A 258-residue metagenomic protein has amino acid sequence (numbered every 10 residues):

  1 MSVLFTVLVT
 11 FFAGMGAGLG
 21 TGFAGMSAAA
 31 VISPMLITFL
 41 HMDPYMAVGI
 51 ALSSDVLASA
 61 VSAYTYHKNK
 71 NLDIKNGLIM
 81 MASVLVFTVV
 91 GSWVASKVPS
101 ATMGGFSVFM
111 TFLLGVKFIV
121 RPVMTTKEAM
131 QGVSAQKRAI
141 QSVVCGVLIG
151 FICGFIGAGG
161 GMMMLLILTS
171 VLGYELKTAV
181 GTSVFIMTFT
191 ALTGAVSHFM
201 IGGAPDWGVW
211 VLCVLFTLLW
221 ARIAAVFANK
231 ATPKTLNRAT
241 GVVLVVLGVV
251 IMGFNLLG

Functional and structural regions predicted by a protein language model:
M1-L19, V31-F39, P44, T65-F151 (+2 more regions): Juxtamembrane transmembrane-helix boundary motif
M1-T6, T10, S53-Y64, G159-L168: Hydrophobic, membrane-facing alpha-helical anchors
G18, V48-V56, V180-A191, L244: Transmembrane helix-bundle signature of multi-pass membrane transporters/permeases
F23-I32, G157-I167: Transmembrane helix boundary and interhelical junction motifs in multipass membrane proteins
M42-I50, K75-N76, G173-V184: Membrane-interface alpha-helices at helix entry/exit sites of multi-pass transporters
S54, T182-F199, G208-A221: A small-residue-rich subset of transmembrane alpha-helices
T126-K127, A158-M163, Y174-T178: Short, structured loop/turn "capping" segments at alpha-beta junctions
